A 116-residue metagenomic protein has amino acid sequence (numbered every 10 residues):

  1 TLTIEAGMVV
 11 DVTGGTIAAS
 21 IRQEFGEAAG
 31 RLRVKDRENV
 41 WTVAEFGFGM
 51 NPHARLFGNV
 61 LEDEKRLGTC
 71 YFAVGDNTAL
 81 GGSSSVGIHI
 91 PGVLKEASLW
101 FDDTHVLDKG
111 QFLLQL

Functional and structural regions predicted by a protein language model:
T1-L116: Metal/cofactor-centered catalytic core regions of large enzymes
